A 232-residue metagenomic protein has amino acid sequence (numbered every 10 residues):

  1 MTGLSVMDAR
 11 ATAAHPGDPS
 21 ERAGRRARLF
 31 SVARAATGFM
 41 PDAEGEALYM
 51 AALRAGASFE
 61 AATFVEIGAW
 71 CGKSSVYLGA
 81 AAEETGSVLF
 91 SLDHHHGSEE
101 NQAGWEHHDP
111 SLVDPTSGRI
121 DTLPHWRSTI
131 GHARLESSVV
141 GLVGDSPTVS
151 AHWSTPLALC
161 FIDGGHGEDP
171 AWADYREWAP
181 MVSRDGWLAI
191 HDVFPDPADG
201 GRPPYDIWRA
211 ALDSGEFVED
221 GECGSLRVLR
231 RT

Functional and structural regions predicted by a protein language model:
M1-A9: Long, low-complexity, intrinsically disordered N-terminal extensions of eukaryotic proteins, enriched
A9-A11, H15-T232: S-adenosylmethionine/decaboxylated-SAM
